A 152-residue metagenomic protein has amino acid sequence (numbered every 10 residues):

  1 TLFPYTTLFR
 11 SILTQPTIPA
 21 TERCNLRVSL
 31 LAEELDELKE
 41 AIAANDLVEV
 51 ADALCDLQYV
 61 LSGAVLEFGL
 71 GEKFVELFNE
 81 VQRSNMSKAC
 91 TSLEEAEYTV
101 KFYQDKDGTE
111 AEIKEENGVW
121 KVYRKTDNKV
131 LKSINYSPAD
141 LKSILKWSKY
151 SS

Functional and structural regions predicted by a protein language model:
T1-L8: Short, small-residue-biased leader/transition segments that mark boundaries at the very start of proteins
R10-V50: Short, contiguous, well-structured surface segments enriched in hydrophobic/aromatic residues
L31, L35-L38, L47-V75, V81: An amphipathic alpha-helical micro-motif enriched in hydrophobic residues with embedded/adjacent acidic residues
G63, F68-K106: A contiguous pocket-lining binding segment that forms or flanks enzyme active sites
D107-S152: A hydrophobic membrane-anchoring alpha-helix module
